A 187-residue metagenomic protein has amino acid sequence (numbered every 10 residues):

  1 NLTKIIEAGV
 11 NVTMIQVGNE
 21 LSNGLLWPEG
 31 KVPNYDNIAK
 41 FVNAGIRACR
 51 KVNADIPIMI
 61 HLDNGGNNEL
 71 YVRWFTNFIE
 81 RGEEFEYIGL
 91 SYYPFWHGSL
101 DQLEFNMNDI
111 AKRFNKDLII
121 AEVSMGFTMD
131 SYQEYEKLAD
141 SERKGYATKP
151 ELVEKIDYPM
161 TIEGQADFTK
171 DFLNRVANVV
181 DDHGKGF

Functional and structural regions predicted by a protein language model:
N1, G89-P94: N-terminal substrate-binding region of glycoside hydrolase catalytic domains
N1-F85, G98-M107: Active-site cleft segment of glycoside hydrolase catalytic domains centered on the general acid/base Glu
I15, G45, I88, Q165 (+1 more regions): Conserved, mostly hydrophobic/aromatic
G18-N19, H61, S91, A121 (+1 more regions): Alpha/beta-hydrolase-fold catalytic nucleophile elbow
N53-I56, N115-K116, G184: A short helix->loop->beta-strand "cap" motif at the edges of active sites that frequently abuts
G82-E83, Y87, S99-L100, N106-G145: Aromatic-lined glycan-binding groove of carbohydrate-active enzymes
F95, I119-T128, S141-F187: Substrate-binding cleft of secreted/luminal carbohydrate-active enzymes
